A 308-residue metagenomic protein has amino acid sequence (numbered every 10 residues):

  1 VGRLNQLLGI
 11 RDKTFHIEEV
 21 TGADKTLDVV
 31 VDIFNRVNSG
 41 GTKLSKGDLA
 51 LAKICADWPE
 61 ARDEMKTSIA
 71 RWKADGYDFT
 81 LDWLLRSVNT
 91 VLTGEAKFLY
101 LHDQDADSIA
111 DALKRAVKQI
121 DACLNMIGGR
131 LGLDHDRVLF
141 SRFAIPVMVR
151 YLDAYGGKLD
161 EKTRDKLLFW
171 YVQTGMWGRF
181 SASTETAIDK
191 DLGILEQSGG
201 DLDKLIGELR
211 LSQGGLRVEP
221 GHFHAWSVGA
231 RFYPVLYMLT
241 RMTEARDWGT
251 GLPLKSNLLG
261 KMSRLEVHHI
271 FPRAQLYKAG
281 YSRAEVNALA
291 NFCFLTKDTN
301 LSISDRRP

Functional and structural regions predicted by a protein language model:
V1-L92, N125, H135, D165-T174 (+1 more regions): Basic- and aromatic-enriched surface patches that contact anionic nucleotides/nucleic acids
A23-V31, K43, A110, K114-V117 (+7 more regions): Conserved structured core elements
D32-R36, L85-T93, F143-A154, L168-M176 (+1 more regions): Short, hydrophobic/amphipathic alpha-helical patches that form generic packing surfaces within helical domains
R86-Y155: Structured, charged N-terminal subsegments at the starts of enzyme catalytic cores and at intra-chain domain/subunit
H102, M126, F143-I145, R150-L205: Mixed-charge, low-complexity interaction segments
M148, V267-H269, T296: Hydrophobic, well-ordered secondary-structure elements that form the walls of internal hydrophobic environments
G175-V267, Q275: Intrinsically disordered, low-complexity N-proximal targeting/linker segments that flank membranes
L265, Y277-S302: Short beta-strand-alpha-helix junction that forms the catalytic/metal-binding core of metal-dependent nuclease domains
